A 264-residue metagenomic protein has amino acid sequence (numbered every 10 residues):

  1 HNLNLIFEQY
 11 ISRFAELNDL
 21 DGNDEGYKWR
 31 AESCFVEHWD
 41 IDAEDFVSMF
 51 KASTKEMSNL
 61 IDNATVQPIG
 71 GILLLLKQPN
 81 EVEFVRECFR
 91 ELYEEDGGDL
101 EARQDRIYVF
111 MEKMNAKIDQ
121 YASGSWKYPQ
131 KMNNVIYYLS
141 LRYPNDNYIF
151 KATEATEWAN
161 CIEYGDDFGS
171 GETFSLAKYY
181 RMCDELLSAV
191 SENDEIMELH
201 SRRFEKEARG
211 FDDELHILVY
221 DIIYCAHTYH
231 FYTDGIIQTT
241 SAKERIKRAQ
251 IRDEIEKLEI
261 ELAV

Functional and structural regions predicted by a protein language model:
H1-Y128, P144-V264: An N-terminal alpha-helical hairpin/helix-loop-helix interaction module that forms a charged, gly/pro-flexible surface
N134-R142, T156: Contiguous, well-ordered alpha-helical segments that form the cores/surfaces of helical PPI scaffolds
